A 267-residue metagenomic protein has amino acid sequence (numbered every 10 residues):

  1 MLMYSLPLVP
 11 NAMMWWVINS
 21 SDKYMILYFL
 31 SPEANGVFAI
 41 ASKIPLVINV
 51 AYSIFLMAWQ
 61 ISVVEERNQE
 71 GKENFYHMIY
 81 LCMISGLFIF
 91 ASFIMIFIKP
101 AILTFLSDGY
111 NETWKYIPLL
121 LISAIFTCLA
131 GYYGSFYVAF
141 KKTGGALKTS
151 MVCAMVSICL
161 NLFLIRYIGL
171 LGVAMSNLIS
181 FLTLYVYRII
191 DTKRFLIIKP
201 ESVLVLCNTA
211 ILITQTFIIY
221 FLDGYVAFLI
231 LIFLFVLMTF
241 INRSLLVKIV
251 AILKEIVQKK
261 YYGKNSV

Functional and structural regions predicted by a protein language model:
M1-N19, S62-N74, R194-C207, A251 (+2 more regions): Interhelical loop/hinge segments that connect adjacent transmembrane helices in multipass membrane
M1-Y4, L8, M25-L46, N111-K115: Interfacial/gating helices of multi-pass transporter permease domains
N11, W15-N19, S42, S53-M57 (+4 more regions): Short runs within selected transmembrane alpha-helices of multi-pass transporters and secretion channels
N11-W16, S20, A91-I96, I158-L162 (+1 more regions): Hydrophobic alpha-helical transmembrane segments in multi-pass integral membrane proteins
E33-G36, H77, N111-W114, T143-G144 (+1 more regions): Residues that define the loop-to-transmembrane-helix transition and helix capping in multi-pass membrane transporters
P45-Y80, G134-A139: Helix-loop junctions and terminal segments of transmembrane helices in multi-pass membrane transport/translocation
Y52-F55, Y76-T127, I158-R166: Alpha-helical transmembrane segments of multi-pass membrane transport and lipid-handling proteins
I198, F217-V267: Membrane-proximal transmembrane or re-entrant/amphipathic helices at the cytosolic face
